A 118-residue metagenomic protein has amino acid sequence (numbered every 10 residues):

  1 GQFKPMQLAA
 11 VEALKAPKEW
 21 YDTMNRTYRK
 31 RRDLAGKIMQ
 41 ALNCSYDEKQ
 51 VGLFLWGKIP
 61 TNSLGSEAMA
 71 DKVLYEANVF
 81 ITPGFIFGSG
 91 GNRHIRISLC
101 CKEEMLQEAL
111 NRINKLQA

Functional and structural regions predicted by a protein language model:
G1-A118: PLP-dependent class I/II
